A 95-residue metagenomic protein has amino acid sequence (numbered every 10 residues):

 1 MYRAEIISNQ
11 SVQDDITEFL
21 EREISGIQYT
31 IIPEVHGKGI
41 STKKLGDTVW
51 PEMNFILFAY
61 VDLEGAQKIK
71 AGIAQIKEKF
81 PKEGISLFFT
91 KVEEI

Functional and structural regions predicted by a protein language model:
M1-I95: Positively charged, small/polar-rich N-terminal and surface patches that mediate targeting and assembly and bind
